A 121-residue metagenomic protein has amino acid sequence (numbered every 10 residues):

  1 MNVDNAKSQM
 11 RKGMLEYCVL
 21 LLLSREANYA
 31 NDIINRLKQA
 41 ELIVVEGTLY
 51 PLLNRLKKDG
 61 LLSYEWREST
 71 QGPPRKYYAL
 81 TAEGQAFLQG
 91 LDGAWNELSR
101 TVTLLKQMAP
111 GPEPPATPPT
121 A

Functional and structural regions predicted by a protein language model:
M1-A6: Short, intrinsically disordered or compositionally biased N-terminal tails of bacterial proteins
K7-Y50, R67: N-terminal helix-turn-helix DNA-binding core of bacterial DNA-binding proteins
R55: Alpha-helical DNA-recognition elements
G60: Glycine-centered, phosphate/nucleic-acid-interacting loop/turn motifs that mediate DNA/RNA or nucleotide
S63-S69: Short E/K-rich amphipathic alpha-helical oligomerization segments
T70, P74-D92: Basic, amphipathic "hinge/linker" alpha-helix immediately C-terminal to the N-terminal HTH DNA-binding motif
A86-A121: Amphipathic alpha-helical dimerization/coiled-coil segments that flank or bridge DNA-binding/regulatory modules
